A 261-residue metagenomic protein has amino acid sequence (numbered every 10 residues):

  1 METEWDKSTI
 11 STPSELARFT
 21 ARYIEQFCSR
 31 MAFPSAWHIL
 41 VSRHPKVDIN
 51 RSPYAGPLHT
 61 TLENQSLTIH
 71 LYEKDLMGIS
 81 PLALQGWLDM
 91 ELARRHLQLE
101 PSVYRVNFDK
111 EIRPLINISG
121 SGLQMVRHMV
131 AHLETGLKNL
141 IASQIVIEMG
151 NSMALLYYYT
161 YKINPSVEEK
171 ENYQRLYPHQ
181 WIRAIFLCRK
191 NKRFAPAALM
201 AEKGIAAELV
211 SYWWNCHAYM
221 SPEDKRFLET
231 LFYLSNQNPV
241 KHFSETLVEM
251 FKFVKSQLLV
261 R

Functional and structural regions predicted by a protein language model:
E2-I69, H128-V130, G150, V260: Auxiliary, metal-adjacent structural segments of Zn-dependent hydrolase domains
S11-T12, L76-S80, L84, V126-L137: Conserved aromatic-histidine-acidic binding/catalytic patches
D48-L88, L92-V103: Active-site scaffold of zinc-dependent metalloenzymes
L82, L97-H132: Post-HEXXH active-site segment of zinc metalloproteases
L97-N107, I145-Y158: Short, solvent-exposed secondary-structure capping/transition elements
I116-M129, L140, E148, Y158-E169: A long, hydrophobic alpha-helical segment
H132-S152: An active-site-proximal "capping" alpha-helix that borders the catalytic cofactor pocket
M153-R261: Pan-zinc metallopeptidase signature
